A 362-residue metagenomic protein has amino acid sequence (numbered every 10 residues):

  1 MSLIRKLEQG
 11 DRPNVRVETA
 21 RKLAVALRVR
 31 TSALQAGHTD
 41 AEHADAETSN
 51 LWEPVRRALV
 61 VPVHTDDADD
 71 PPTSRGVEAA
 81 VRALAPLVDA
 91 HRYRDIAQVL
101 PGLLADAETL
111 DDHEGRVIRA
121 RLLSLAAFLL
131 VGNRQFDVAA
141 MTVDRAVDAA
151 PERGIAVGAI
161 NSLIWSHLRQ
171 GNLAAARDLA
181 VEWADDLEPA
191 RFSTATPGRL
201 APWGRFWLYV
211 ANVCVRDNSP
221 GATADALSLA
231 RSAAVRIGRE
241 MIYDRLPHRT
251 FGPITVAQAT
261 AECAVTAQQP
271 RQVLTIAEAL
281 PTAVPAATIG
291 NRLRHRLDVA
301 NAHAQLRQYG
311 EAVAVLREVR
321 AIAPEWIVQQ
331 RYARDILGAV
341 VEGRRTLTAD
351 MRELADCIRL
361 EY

Functional and structural regions predicted by a protein language model:
M1-N14, K22, A36-D40: Recognition helix of helix-turn-helix/homeodomain-like DNA-binding domains that insert into the DNA major groove
N14-V17, Q330-R331: Non-catalytic, surface-exposed connector residues within folded enzymatic/regulatory domains
V15, H43-D45, A107, V284: A short hydrophobic/aromatic micro-motif that marks alpha-helical segments and, especially, helix-coil
V17-A33: DNA major-groove recognition helix of helix-turn-helix/homeodomain DNA-binding modules
R28-H43, V256: Short C-terminal boundary/hinge segments that cap the last helix of small helical domains
A36-H64: Short, charged recognition helix plus adjacent turn of helix-turn-helix-like nucleic-acid-binding domains
D69-Y362: Conserved binding/catalytic microenvironments
